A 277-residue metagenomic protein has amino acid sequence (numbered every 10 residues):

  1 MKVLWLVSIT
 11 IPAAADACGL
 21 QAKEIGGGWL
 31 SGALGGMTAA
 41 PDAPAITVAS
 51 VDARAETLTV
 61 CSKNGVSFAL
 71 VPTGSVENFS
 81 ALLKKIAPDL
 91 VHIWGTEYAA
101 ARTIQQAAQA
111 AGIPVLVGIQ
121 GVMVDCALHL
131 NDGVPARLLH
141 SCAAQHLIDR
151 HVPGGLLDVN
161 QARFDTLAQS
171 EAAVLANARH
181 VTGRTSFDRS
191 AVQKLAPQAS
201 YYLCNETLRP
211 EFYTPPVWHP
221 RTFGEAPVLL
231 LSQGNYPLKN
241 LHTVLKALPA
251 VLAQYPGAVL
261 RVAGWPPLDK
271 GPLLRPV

Functional and structural regions predicted by a protein language model:
M1-A69, I113, V251: N-terminal subdomain of nucleotide-sugar transferases
K2-L6, L90, Q109-P153, Y202-N205: Active-site proximal beta-strand in glycosyltransferases
L4, P220-K239, L245-L248, L260-R261: Conserved donor-binding/catalytic core segment of Leloir-type glycosyltransferases
L82-Y98, I104, P114-L116: Short N-terminal targeting/anchoring amphipathic segment
M123, L139-H180: Membrane-proximal helix-turn-helix segments that form the acceptor-binding/catalytic region of lipid-linked
A172-N177, T182-G183, R189-L208: Helix-loop-beta element that forms the nucleotide-linked donor phosphate-binding surface in glycosyltransferases
Q193, T207-E225: Acidic anion/phosphate-binding donor-loop and adjacent secondary structure in glycosyltransferase catalytic cores
V259-V277: Glycosyltransferase donor-sugar binding loop
